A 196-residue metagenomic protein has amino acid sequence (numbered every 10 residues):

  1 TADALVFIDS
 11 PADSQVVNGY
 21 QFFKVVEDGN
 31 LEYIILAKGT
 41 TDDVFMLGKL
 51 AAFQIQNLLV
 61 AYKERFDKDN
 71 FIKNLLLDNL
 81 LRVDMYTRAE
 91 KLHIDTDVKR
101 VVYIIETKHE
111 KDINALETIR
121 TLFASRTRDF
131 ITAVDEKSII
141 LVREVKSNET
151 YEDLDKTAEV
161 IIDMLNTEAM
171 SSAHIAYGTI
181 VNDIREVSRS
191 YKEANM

Functional and structural regions predicted by a protein language model:
T1, I35-A37, L50-I55, F71-L75 (+3 more regions): Long, contiguous hydrophobic alpha-helical segments, chiefly transmembrane helices and signal peptides
T1-G19: Extracytoplasmic/periplasmic sensor domains and loops in membrane signaling proteins
D13-V26, N30-A37: A short beta-strand signature within small-molecule sensing/ligand-binding domains used in signal transduction
S14-V16, K73-M196: Hydrophobic helix-rich structural segments at or within alpha/beta enzyme and signaling domains
F23-E32, F53-K63, L92-R100, I131-T132: Short low-complexity stretches enriched in small and charged residues
E32-D42, V145-K146, G178: Short beta-strand-to-loop transition segments that serve as allosteric relay/switch motifs in sensory/regulatory domains
G39-T87: Juxtadomain coupling helices with adjacent low-complexity linkers
